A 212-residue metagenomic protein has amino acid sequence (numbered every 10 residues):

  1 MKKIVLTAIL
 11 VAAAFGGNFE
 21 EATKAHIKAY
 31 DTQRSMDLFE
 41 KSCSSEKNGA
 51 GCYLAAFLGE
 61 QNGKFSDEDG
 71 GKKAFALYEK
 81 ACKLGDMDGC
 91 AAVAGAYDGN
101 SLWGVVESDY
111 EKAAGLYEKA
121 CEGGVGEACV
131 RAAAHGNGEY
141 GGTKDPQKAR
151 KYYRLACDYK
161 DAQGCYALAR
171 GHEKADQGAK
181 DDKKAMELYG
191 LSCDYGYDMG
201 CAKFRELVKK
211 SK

Functional and structural regions predicted by a protein language model:
I4-A13: Sec-dependent N-terminal signal peptides
G17-N18, A25-H26, S45-G49, G59-G63 (+9 more regions): Short helix-capping/linker turns of helical repeat alpha-solenoids
G17-R34, L38-K41: Alpha-helical segment of the N-proximal tetratricopeptide repeat
K24-A25, L54-N62, A92-S101, R131-G138 (+2 more regions): Hydrophobic face of amphipathic alpha-helices that form TPR/SEL1-like repeat modules and related alpha-solenoid
Y30-D37, F65-L77, W103-L116, G141-Y152 (+1 more regions): Structural signature of tandem alpha-helical TPR/SEL1-like repeats, specifically the intra-repeat loop/turn
A74, A81-C82, A113, A120-C121 (+5 more regions): Hydrophobic strand positions within the blades of repeat-based beta-sheet folds
L191-K212: Terminal, low-structured helical/coil segments at or just beyond the last alpha-helical repeat
